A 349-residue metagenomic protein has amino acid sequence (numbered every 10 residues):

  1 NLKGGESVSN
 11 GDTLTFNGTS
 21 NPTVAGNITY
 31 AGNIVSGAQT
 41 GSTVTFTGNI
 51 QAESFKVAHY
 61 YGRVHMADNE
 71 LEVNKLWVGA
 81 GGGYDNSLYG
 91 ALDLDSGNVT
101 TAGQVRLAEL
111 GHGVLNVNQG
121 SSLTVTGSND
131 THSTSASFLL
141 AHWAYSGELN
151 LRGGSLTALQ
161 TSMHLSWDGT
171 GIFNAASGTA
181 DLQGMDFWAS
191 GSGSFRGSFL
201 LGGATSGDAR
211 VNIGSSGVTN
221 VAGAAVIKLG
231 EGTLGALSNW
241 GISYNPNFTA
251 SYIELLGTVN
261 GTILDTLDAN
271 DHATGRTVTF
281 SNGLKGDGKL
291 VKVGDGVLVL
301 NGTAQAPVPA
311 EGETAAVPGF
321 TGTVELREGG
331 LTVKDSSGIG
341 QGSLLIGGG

Functional and structural regions predicted by a protein language model:
N1-S20, V24, I28-W77, G81-L88 (+8 more regions): Extracellular repeat-rich scaffold modules on cell surfaces
S20-N21, L234, G241-A250: N-terminal extracellular ligand-recognition/capping segment immediately after the signal peptide
G26, S243-E254, N282: Parallel beta-helix/beta-solenoid repeats that form elongated, surface-exposed shafts/blades used for receptor binding
G217-V221: Short, solvent-exposed aromatic-acidic interface loops
A224-I227, E231-W240: Structured, non-catalytic alpha/beta "coupling" segments that mediate domain-domain communication and provide generic
G348-G349: Catalytic-histidine neighborhood of serine endopeptidases, predominantly the chymotrypsin-like S1/PA family
